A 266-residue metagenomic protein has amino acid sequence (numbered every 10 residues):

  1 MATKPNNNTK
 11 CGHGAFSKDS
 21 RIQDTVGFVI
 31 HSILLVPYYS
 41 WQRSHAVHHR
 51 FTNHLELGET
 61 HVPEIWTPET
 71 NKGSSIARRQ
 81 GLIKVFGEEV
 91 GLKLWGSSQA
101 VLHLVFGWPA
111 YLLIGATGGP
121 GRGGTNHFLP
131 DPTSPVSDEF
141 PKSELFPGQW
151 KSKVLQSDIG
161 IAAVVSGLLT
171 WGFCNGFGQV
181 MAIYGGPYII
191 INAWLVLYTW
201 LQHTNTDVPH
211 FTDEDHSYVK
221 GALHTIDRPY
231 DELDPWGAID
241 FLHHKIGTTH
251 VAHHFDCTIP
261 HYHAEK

Functional and structural regions predicted by a protein language model:
M1-N6, S32-V36, L102-G107, P147-L197: Alpha-helical bilayer-embedded segments of polytopic membrane proteins, i.e., transmembrane/intramembrane helices
K4, N8, G12-Q156, D207-K266: Membrane-embedded catalytic scaffold of the fatty acid hydroxylase/desaturase
W200-Q202: ABC transporter nucleotide-binding domain
